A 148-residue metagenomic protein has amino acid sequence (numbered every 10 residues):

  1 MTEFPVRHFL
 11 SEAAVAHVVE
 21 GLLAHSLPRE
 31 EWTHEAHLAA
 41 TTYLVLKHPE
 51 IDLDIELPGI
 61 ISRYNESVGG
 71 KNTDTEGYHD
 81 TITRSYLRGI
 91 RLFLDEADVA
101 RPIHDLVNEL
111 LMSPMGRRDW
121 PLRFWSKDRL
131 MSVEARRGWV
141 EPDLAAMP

Functional and structural regions predicted by a protein language model:
T2-L10: Acidic, glycine/proline-rich low-complexity segments that act as flexible tails and inter-domain linkers
F9-E12, A24-A100: Conserved, aromatic- and glycine-enriched, well-ordered alpha/beta core segments that occur as contiguous structural
A14-A16: Helix-turn-helix repeat elements of alpha-solenoid scaffolds
V19-E20: C-terminal structural segments of small proteins and small subunits
G77-P148: A charged, amphipathic interaction segment
